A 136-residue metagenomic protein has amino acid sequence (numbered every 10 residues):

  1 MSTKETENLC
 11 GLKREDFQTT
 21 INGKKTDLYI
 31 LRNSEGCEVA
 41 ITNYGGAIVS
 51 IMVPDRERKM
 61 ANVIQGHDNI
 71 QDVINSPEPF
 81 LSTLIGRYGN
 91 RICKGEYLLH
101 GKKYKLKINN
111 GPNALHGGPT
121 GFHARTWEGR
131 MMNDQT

Functional and structural regions predicted by a protein language model:
S2-T136: Surface-exposed acidic/polar loop and edge beta-strand patches at domain peripheries
